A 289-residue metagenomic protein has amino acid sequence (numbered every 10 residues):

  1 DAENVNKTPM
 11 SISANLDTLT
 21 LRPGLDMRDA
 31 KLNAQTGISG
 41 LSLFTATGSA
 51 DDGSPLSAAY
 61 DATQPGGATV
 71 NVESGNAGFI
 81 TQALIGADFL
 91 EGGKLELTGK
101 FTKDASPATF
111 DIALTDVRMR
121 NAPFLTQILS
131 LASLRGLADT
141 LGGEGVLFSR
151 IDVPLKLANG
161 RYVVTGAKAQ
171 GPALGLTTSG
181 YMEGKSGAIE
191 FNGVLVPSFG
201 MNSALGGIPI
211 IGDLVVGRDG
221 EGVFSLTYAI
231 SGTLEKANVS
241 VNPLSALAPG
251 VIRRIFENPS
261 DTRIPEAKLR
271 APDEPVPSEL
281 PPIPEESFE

Functional and structural regions predicted by a protein language model:
D1-V196, I230-L244, V251-E289: Solvent-exposed beta-strand/coil patches in large extracellular/periplasmic or lumenal scaffold regions
V196-V239: Surface-exposed, gly/pro-biased binding rims or lids
